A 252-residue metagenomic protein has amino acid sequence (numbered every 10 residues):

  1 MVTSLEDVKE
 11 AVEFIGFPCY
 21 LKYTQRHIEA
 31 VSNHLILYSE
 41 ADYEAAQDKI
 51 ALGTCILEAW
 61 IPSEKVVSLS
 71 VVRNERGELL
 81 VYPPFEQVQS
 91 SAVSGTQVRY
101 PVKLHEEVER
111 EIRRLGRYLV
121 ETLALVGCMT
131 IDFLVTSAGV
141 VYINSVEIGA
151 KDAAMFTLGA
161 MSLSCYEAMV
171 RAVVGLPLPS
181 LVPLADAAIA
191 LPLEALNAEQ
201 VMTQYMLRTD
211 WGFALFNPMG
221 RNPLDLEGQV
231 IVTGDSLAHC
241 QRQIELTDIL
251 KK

Functional and structural regions predicted by a protein language model:
M1-S68, V72-T122, G234, A238-D248: Active-site nucleotide/adenylate-binding loops and adjacent lid/helix of ATP-dependent enzymes
P18-Y20, T54-E58, T130, P179-S180 (+1 more regions): A short linear hydrophobic-aromatic micro-motif
S68-S70, T130-L134: Short, surface-exposed charged micro-motifs
L80, V141-S145: Protein kinase-like catalytic core scaffold
E111-I131, E147-A195: Active-site "cap" helix and flanking loop/linker of ATP-utilizing ligase/carboxylase catalytic domains
T136-A138: Activation-loop N-terminal segment of eukaryotic-like protein kinases
R171-K252: Peripheral (often C-terminal) accessory segments that flank ATP-dependent C-N-forming ligase machineries
